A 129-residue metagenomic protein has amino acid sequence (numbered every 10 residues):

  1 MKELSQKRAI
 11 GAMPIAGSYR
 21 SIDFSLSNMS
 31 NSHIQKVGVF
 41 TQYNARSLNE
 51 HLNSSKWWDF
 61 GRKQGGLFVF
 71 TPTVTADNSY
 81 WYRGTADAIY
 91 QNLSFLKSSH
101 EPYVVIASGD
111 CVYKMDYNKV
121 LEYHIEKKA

Functional and structural regions predicted by a protein language model:
M1-L4: A phosphate-binding catalytic loop at a beta-strand-loop-alpha-helix junction that coordinates phosphoryl groups
Q6-I10, P14-Y123: Conserved N-terminal catalytic core of the sugar/cofactor nucleotidyltransferase
K127-A129: A short, conserved acidic/glycine-rich loop-to-beta-strand motif that forms the donor nucleotide-sugar/metal
